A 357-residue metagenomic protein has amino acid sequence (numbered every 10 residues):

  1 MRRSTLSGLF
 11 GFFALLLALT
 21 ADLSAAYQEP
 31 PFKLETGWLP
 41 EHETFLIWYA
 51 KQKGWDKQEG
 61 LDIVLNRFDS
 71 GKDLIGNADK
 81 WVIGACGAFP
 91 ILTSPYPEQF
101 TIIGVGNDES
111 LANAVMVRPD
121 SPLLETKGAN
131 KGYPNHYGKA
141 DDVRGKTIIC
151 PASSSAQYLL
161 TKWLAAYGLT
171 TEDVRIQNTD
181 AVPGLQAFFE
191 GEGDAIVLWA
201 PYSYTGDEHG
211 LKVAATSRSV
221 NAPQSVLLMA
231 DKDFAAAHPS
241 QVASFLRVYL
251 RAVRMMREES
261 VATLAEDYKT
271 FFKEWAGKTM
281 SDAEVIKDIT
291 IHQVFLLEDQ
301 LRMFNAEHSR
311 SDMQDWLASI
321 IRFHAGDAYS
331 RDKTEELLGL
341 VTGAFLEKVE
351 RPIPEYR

Functional and structural regions predicted by a protein language model:
M1-F10: Bacterial N-terminal signal peptides that target proteins for export
F10-D22: Bacterial N-terminal signal peptides
Y27-T171, R175-N178, D194-A200, A222: Short, glycine-/small- and polar/acidic-enriched structural segments that line small-molecule recognition paths
E41, K72, C150-S155, V182 (+2 more regions): Soluble non-cytosolic domains of exported or imported proteins
W48, K53-G54, G76, D141 (+9 more regions): Solvent-exposed, polar/charged alpha-helical surfaces in well-ordered, non-transmembrane soluble domains, broadly
P183-G277: Pocket-lining segment of extracytoplasmic ligand-binding domains
A237-S330: Secondary-structure end/capping motifs
Q314-R357: Conserved C-terminal helix/tail region of periplasmic/extracytoplasmic solute-binding proteins
